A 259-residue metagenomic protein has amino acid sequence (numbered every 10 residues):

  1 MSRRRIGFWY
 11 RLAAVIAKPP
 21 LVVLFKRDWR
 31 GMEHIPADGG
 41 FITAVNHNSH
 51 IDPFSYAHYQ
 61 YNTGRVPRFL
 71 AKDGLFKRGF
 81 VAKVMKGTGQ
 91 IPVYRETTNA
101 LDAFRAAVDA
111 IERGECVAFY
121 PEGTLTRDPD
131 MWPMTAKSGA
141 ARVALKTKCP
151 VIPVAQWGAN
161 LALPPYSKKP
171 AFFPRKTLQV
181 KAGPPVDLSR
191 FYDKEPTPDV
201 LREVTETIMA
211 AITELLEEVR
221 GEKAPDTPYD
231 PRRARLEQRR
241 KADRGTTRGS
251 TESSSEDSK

Functional and structural regions predicted by a protein language model:
M1-G31, A37, G79-T88: A transmembrane-helix-recognition feature enriched in membrane-embedded lipid enzymes and envelope glyco-/phospholipid
P36-T97: Catalytic core of membrane glycerolipid acyltransferases/transacylases, capturing the structured, soluble-facing
Y59, V84, D109, R142-K146: Hydrophobic/aromatic ligand-binding patch that stacks against planar heteroaromatic rings of cofactors or nucleotides
R105-D109, L178-A210, E214, E218: A charged, well-structured terminal subsegment
A110-A140: Catalytic-site beta-strand/loop segments enriched in glycine and acidic/polar residues
D130-D199, Y229-R235, R239-D243, T247: A cross-family acyltransferase "interaction/gating" segment
E218-R233: Short, flexible loop/turn segments with low-complexity composition
